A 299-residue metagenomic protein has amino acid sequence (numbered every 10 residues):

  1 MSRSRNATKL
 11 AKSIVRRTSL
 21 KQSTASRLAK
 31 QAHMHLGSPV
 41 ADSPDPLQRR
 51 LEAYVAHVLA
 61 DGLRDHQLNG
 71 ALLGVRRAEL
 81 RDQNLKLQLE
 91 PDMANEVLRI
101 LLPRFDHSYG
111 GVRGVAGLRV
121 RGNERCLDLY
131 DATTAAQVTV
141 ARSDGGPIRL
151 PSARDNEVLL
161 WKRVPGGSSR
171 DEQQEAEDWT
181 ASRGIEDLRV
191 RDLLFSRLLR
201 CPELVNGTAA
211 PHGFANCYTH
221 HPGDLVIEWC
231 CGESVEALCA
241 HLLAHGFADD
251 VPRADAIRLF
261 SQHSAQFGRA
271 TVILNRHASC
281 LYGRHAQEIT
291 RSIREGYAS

Functional and structural regions predicted by a protein language model:
M1, R5-S13, R17-S299: Compositionally biased accessory segments in Actinobacterial proteins
